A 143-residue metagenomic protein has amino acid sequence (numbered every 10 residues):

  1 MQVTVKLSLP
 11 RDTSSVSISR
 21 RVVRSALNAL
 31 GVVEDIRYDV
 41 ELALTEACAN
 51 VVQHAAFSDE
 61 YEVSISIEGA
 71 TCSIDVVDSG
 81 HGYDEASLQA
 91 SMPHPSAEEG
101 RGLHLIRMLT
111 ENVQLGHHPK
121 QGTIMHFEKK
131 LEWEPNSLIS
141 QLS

Functional and structural regions predicted by a protein language model:
M1-K6, V51-S143: Conserved beta-strand-loop-beta-strand hairpin that lines the nucleotide-binding pocket of ATP/GTP-utilizing enzymes
V5-I18: STAS-typified acidic loop motif
L9, L27, L42-L44, L105 (+1 more regions): Generic leucine side-chain signal with a strong bias for well-ordered alpha-helical environments
P10-R11, V32, E68: Structured loop/turn residues at secondary-structure junctions
R21-T45, S96-A97: Conserved short strand/loop->alpha-helix "switch" segment adjacent to the catalytic nucleotide/phosphoryl-transfer site
